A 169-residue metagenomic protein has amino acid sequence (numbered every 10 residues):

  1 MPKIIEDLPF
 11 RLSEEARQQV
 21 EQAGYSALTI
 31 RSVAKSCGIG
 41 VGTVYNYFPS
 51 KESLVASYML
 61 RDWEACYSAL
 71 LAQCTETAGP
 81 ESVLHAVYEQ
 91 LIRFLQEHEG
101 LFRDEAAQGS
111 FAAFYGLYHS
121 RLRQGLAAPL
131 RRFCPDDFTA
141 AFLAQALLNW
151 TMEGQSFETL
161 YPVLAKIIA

Functional and structural regions predicted by a protein language model:
M1-A23, A27-S36: Basic, helix-initiating cap at the start of DNA-binding domains
A27, S50-V55: Short amphipathic alpha-helical segment with a characteristic S/N-K-E followed by hydrophobic residues
C37-F48: Short hydrophobic/aromatic patch on the recognition helix
L54-D62, F102, Y115-Y118: Alpha-helical DNA-contacting segments of helix-turn-helix folds
S57, R61, L71-Q96: Hydrophobic alpha-helical connector segments
H85-L117, Q145: Amphipathic alpha-helical segments used for helix-helix packing
E97, G109-F138, Q155-T159: Amphipathic alpha-helical packing segments from all-alpha helical-bundle domains
R103-D104, R131-I168: Hydrophobic/aromatic-rich alpha-helical bundle segments in the mid-to-C-terminal region
